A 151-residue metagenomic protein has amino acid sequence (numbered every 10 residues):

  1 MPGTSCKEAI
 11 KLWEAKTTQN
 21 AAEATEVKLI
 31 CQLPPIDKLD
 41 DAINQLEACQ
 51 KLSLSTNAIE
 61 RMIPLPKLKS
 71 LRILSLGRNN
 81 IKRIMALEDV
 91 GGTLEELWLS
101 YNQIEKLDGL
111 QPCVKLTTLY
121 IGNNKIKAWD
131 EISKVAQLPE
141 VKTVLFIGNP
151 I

Functional and structural regions predicted by a protein language model:
M1-E60, P64, K69-G77, K82 (+3 more regions): The feature captures the LRR N-terminal capping module
D89-I151: Extended, charged alpha-helical interaction scaffolds
